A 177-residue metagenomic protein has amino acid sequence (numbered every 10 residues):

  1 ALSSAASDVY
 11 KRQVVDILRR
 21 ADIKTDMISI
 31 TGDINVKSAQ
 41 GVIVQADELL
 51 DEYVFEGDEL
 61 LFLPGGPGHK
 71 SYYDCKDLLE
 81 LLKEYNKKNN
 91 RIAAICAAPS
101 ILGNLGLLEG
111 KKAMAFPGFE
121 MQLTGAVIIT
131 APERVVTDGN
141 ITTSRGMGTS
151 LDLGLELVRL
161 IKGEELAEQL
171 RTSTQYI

Functional and structural regions predicted by a protein language model:
A1, K37, G68-H69: Short, contiguous strand/loop micro-motifs
A1-A6, Y10: Single conserved hydrophobic/aromatic residue that forms the stacking wall/gate of nucleotide- or nucleobase-binding
S3, S38, V136: Short, acidic, Ser/Thr-enriched surface-loop or helix-capping motifs
S7, I17-I30, D47-I177: Active-site-adjacent pocket-lining segments in enzyme domains
R12, S29-G32: Short glycine/proline-centered loop/turn elements that form peptide/ligand docking sites
D33-Q40: Membrane-interfacial amphipathic helices and adjacent loop/beta segments that form the lipid-substrate binding surface
Q40-E48: Short gly/ser/thr-rich secondary-structure transition/capping motifs
